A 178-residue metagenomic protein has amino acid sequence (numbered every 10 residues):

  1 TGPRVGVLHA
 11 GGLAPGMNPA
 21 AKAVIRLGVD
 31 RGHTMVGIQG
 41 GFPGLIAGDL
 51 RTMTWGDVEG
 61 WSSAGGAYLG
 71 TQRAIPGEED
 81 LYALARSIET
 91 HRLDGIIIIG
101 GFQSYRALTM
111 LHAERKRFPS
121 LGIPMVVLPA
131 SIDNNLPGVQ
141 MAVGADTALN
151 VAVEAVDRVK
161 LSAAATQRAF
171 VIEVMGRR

Functional and structural regions predicted by a protein language model:
T1, G6, G28-V29, E59-S63 (+3 more regions): Solvent-exposed alpha-helices and their adjacent loops that cap or buttress functional pockets in soluble metabolic
T1, L45-R106, L128, I132 (+1 more regions): Glycine-rich oxoanion-binding loops at beta->alpha junctions
T1-I46: N-terminal phosphate-binding or glycine-rich loops at protein starts, especially the Walker A/P-loop of NTPases
P3-G6, H33-G37, G66-Y68, D94-I97 (+2 more regions): Structural motif
A10-M17, I99-R106, G176-R178: Gly/Ser/Thr-rich loops at beta-strand to alpha-helix junctions that form or flank small-molecule/cofactor-binding
P19-V24, F102-I123: Short Gly/Thr/Asp-enriched flexible loops that form oxyanion-binding sites at enzyme active sites
G32, I38, H112-A142, L149-N150: Short, acidic/small-residue loops that bind anionic groups at enzyme active sites
A165-R178: Conserved anion/nucleotide-ligand pocket segment
